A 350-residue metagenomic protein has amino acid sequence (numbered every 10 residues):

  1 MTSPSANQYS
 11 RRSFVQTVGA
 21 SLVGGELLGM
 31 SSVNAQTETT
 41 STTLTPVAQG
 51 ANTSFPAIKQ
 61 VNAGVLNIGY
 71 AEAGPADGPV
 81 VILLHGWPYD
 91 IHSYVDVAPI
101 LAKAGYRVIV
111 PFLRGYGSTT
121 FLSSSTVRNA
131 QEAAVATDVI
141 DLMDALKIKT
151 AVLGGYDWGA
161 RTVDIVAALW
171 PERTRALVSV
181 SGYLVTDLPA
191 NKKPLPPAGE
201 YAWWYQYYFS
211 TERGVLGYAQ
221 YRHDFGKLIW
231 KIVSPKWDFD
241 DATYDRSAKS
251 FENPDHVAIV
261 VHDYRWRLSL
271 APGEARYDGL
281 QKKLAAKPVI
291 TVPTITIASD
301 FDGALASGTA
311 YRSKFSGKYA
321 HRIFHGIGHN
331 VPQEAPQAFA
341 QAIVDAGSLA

Functional and structural regions predicted by a protein language model:
M1-S10, A20: N-terminal secretory signal peptides
A6-V15, R114: Twin-arginine (Tat) signal peptide motif
L22-M30, N34-K59: An N-terminal hydrophobic leader/cap segment in hydrolases
T42-A57, V65-I68, A73, V80 (+2 more regions): Flexible "cap/lid" subdomain of the alpha/beta-hydrolase fold that forms the substrate-access gate
A73-T120: Conserved HGGG/HGGXW glycine-rich cap/lid loop of the alpha/beta-hydrolase fold
Y89, Q131, E252, G328-V331: Glycosyltransferase donor-binding loop in the core domain
V95, D164-A168, A340: Short, hydrophobic alpha-helix immediately C-terminal to the catalytic nucleophile
K318-A350: Catalytic active-site module of serine/aspartate enzymes centered on a nucleophile-bearing elbow/loop
